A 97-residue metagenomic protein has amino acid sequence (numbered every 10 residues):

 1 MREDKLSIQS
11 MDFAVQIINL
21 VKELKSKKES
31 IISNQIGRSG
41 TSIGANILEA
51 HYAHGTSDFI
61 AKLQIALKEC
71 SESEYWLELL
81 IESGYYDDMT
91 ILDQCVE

Functional and structural regions predicted by a protein language model:
M1-E97: Amphipathic alpha-helical assembly/interaction segments
